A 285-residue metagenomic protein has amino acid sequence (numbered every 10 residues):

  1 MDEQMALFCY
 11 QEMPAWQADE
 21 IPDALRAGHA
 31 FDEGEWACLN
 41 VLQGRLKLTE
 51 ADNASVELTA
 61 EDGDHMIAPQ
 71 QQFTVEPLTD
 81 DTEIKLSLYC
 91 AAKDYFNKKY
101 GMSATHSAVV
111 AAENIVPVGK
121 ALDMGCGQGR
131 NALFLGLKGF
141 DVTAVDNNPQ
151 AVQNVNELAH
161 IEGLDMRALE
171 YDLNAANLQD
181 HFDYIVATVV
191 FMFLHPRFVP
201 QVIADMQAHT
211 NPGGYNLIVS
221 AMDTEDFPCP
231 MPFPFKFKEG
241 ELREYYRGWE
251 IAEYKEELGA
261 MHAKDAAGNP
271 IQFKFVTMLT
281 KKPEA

Functional and structural regions predicted by a protein language model:
E3, R26, A91-V116, L122 (+4 more regions): Class I (Rossmann-like) S-adenosyl-L-methionine-dependent methyltransferase catalytic domain, capturing the SAM-binding
P14-E33: Conserved short histidine dyad/triad with adjacent acidic residue
G34-K47: Short, conserved beta-strand element in jelly-roll/cupin
N53-Q70: Short acidic-glycine-tyrosine-enriched beta hairpin
P69-A91: Ligand-binding loop in jelly-roll beta-barrel domains
N177-I185: A short acidic, Gly/Pro-enriched loop at the edge of an enzyme's catalytic core that lines a small-molecule cofactor
Y184-F198: A short SAM/SAH-binding and catalytic strip from SAM-dependent methyltransferases
P200-P212: A short glycine-rich, Lys/Arg-flanked "PGG" loop and its adjoining helix->strand segment in the class I
